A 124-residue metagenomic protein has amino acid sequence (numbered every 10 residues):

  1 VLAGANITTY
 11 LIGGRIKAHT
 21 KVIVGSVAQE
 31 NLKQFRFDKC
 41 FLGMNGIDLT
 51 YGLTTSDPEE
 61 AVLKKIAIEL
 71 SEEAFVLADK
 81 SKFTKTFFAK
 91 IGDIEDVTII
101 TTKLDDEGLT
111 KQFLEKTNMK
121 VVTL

Functional and structural regions predicted by a protein language model:
V1-L124: Conserved phosphate- and dinucleotide-binding cores of soluble alpha/beta proteins, encompassing both enzyme active
